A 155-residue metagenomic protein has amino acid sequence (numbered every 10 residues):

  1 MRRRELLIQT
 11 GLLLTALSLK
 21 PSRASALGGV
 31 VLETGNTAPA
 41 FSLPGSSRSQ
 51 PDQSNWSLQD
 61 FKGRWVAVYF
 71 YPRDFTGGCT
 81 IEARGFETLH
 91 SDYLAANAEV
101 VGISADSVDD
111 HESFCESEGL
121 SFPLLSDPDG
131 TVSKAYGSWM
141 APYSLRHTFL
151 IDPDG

Functional and structural regions predicted by a protein language model:
E5-A26: N-terminal export signals
S25-W56: N-terminal "domain-start" segment that seeds a small globular fold
P39, W65, L145-H147: Short loop/turn microsegments at loop-to-beta-strand junctions
S57-G77: Short active-site neighborhood of thiol/selenol oxidoreductases, capturing the structured segment around
F75-E118, P128-V132: Structural microenvironment flanking redox-active thiols in thiol-disulfide oxidoreductases
E118-L120, G130-G155: Thiol/disulfide oxidoreductase modules built on the thioredoxin-like
P123-D127: Short acidic-hydrophobic, aromatic-tinged amphipathic segments that line or gate anion-handling sites
